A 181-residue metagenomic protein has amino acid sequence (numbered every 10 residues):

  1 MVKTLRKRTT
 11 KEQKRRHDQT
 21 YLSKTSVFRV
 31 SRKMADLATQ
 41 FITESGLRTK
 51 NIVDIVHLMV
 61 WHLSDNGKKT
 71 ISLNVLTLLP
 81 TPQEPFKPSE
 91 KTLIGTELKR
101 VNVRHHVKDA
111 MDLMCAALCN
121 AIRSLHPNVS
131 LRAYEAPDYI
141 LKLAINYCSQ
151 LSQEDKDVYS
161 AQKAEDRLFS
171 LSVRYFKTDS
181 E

Functional and structural regions predicted by a protein language model:
V2-T43, T77-C119, A164-E181: Short Lys/Arg-rich basic patches
E44-L78, A117, A121-Q162, R174-S180: Short, basic amphipathic alpha-helical segments that act as recognition/interaction helices in nucleic-acid-binding
